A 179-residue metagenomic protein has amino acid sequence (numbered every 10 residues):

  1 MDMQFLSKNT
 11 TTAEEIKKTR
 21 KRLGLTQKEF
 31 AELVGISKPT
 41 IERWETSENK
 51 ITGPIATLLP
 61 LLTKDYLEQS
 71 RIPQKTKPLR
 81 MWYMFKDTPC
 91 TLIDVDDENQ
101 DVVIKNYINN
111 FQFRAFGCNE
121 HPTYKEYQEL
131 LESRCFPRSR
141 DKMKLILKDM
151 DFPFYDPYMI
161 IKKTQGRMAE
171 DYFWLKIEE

Functional and structural regions predicted by a protein language model:
D2-R22, T26-K28, E32-L33, S37-I55 (+1 more regions): Phosphate/dinucleotide-binding and metal-coordinating scaffold of catalytic cores in nucleotide-dependent enzymes
